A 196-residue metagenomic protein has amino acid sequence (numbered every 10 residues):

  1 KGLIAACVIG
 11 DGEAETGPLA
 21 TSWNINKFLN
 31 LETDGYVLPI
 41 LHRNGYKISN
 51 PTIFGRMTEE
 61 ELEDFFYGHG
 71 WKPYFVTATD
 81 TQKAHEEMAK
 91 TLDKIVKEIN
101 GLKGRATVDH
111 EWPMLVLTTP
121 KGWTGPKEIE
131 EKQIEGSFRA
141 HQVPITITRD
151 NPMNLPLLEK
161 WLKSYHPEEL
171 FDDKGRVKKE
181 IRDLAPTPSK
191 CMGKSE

Functional and structural regions predicted by a protein language model:
K1-N30: Cofactor-binding active-site loop characterized by glycine-rich and histidine/acidic residues
E13-G17, Y36-E196: Conserved acidic/glycine
L29-E32, F65: Short glycine/proline-enriched loop/turn "hinge" motifs that connect secondary-structure elements and lie
